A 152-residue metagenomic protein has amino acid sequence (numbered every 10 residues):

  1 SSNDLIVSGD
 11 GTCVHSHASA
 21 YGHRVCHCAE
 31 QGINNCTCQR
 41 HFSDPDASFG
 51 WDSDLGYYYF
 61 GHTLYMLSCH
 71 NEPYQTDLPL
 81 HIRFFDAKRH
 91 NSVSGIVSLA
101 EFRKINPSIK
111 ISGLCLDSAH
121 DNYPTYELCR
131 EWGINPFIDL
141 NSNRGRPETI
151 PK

Functional and structural regions predicted by a protein language model:
S1-E131: Polybasic low-complexity intrinsically disordered regions
E127-K152: Helix-centered, glycine/charged polyanion-binding patches within enzymatic domains that contact phosphate-containing
